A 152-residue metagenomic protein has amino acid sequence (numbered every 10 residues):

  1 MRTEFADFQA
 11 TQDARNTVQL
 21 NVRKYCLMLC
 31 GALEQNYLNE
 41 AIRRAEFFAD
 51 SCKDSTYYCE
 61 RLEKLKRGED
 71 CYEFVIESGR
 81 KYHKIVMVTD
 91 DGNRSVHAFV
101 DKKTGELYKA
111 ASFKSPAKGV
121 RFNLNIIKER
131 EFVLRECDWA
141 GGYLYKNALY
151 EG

Functional and structural regions predicted by a protein language model:
T3-F74: Negatively charged, low-complexity tracts enriched in Asp/Glu with abundant Ser/Thr
Q19, R94-S95, L107: Short, charged/polar micro-motifs that form catalytic or ligand-binding hotspots
E63-A98: Exposed beta-strand-loop-beta-strand "reactive/processing" segments of non-cytosolic proteins
K64, V75, S115, C137-D138: Compositionally biased, low-complexity repeat tracts
Y82-V88, L107, K146, E151: Generic recognition of long tandem-repeat/solenoid scaffolds
T104-L134: A short, surface-exposed interaction/processing loop segment used at functional sites
K128-G152: C-terminal partner/receptor-binding element of secreted or periplasmic proteins
